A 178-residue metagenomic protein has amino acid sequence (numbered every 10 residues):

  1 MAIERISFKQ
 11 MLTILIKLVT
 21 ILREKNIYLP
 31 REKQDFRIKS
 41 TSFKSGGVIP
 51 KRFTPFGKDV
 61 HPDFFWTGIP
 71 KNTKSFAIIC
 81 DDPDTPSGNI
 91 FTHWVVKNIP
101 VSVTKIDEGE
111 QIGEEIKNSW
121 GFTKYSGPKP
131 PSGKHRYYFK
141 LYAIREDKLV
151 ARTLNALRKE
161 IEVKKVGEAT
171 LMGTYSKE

Functional and structural regions predicted by a protein language model:
A2-E178: N-terminus-centered regions that define maturation/targeting leaders and the start of the first functional domain
